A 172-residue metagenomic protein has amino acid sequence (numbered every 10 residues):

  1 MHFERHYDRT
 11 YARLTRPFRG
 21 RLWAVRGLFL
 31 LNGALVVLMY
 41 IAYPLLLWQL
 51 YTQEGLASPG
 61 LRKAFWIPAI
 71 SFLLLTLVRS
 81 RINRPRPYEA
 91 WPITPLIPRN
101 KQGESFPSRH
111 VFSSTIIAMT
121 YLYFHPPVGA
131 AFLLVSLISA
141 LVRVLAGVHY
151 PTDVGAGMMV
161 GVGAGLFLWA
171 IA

Functional and structural regions predicted by a protein language model:
M1-I41, S58-P59, L75-K101: N-terminal transmembrane-helix/juxtamembrane module of multi-pass inner/ER membrane proteins
W23, L56-G60, P87-Y88, H125-A131 (+1 more regions): Membrane-helix interface segments
L46-L74: Interfacial segments of alpha-helical transmembrane regions
W48, L75-N83, L122, L168-A172: Membrane-water interface at transmembrane helix exits
W48, T52-G55, N83-Y88, G147-T152: Transmembrane helix-loop junctions in multipass membrane proteins, especially transporters and channels
W66-R79, A130-V142: Small-polar-interrupted transmembrane alpha-helices in polytopic inner-membrane proteins
P92-A172: Membrane-embedded catalytic cores of phosphoryl/pyrophosphoryl-handling enzymes
